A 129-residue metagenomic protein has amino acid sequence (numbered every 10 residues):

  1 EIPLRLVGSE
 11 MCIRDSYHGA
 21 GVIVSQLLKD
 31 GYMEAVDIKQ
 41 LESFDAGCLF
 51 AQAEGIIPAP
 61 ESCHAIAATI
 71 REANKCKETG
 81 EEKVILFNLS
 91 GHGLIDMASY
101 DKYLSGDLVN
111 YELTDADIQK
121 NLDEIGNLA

Functional and structural regions predicted by a protein language model:
E1-I13: Single conserved hydrophobic/aromatic residue that forms the stacking wall/gate of nucleotide- or nucleobase-binding
L4, A51, F87-L89: Short glycine- and Lys/Arg-enriched binding-loop motifs that mark or flank ligand-binding interfaces
E10, M33-E34, I56-I57, K83-L86: Structural motif
R14-S16, A35-D37, L86-N88: Structured core elements
H18-E78: Active-site-adjacent helical/loop segments in soluble small-molecule enzymes
A68-L128: Catalytic phosphate/nucleotide-handling subdomain of diverse soluble enzymes
